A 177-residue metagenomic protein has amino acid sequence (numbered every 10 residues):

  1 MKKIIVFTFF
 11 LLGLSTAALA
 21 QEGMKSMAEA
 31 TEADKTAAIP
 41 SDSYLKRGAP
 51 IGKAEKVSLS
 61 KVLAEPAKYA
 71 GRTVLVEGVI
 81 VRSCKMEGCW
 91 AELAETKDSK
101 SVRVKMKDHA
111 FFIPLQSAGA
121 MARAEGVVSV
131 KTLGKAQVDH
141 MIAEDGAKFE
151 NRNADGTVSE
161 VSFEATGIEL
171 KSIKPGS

Functional and structural regions predicted by a protein language model:
I4-G13: Sec-dependent N-terminal signal peptides
L14-S15, A94: Hydrophobic alpha-helical membrane context
T16-A20: Sec/Tat signal peptide C-region and signal peptidase I cleavage site
Q21-S177: OB-fold and OB-like single-stranded nucleic-acid-recognition modules and their adjacent interaction interfaces
